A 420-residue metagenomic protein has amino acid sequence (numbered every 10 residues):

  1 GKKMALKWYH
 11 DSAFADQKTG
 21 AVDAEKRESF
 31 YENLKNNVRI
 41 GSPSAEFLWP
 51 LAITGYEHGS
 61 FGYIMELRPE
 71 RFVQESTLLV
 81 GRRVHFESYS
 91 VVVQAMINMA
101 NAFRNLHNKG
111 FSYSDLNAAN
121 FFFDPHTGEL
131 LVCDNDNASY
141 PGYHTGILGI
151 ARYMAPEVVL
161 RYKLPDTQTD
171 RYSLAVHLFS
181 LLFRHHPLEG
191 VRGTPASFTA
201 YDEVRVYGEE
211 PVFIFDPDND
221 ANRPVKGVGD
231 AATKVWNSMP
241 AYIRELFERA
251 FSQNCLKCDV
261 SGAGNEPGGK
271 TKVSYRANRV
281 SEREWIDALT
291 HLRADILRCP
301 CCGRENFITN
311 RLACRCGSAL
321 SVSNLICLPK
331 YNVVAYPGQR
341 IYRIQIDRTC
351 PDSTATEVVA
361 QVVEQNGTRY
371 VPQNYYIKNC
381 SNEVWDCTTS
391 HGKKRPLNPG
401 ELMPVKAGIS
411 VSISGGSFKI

Functional and structural regions predicted by a protein language model:
G1-L48, V73-E87: ATP-binding glycine-rich loop module of kinase domains
A45-A95: Conserved structural core of kinase catalytic domains
F103, H107-P125: Catalytic-loop of the protein kinase fold
N117-P156: Activation segment/activation loop of eukaryotic-type protein kinase catalytic domains
V158-Q168: Conserved end of the kinase activation segment
L178-R244: Conserved C-lobe activation region of Hanks-type protein kinase-like domains
C387-I420: C-terminal boundary/linker segments immediately following FHA domains
